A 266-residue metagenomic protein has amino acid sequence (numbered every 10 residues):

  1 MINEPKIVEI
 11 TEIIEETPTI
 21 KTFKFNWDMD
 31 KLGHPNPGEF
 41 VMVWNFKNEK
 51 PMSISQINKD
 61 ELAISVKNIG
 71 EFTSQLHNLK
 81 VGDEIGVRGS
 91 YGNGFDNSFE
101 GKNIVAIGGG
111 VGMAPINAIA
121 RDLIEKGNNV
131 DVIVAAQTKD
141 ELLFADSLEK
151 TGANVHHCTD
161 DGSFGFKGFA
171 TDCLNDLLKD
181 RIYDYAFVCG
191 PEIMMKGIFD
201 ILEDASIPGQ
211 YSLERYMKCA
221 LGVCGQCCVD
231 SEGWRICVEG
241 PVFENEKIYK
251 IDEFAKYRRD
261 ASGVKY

Functional and structural regions predicted by a protein language model:
I2-D83: Ferredoxin-reductase
E12, Q56, H157-T159, Y211 (+1 more regions): Structural signal for conserved beta-strand scaffold positions within catalytic alpha/beta enzyme cores
N48-Q56, G92-F99, C237: Short, Lys/Arg- and Gly-enriched loop/turn segments at beta-strand edges
E71-K218: FNR/FR-type flavoprotein reductase catalytic core
E192-I193, E214-V242: Local cysteine-cluster metal-coordination motifs and their immediate loop/turn environment, predominantly Fe-S cluster
D230, R235-E239, N245-Y266: Short Fe-S-cluster ligation motifs
